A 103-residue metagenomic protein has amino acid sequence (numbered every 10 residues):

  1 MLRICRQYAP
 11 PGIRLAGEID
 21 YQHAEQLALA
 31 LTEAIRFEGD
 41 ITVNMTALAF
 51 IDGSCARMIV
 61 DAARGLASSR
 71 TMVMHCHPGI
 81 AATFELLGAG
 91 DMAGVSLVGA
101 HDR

Functional and structural regions predicted by a protein language model:
M1-R103: STAS-like cytosolic regulatory interaction modules
